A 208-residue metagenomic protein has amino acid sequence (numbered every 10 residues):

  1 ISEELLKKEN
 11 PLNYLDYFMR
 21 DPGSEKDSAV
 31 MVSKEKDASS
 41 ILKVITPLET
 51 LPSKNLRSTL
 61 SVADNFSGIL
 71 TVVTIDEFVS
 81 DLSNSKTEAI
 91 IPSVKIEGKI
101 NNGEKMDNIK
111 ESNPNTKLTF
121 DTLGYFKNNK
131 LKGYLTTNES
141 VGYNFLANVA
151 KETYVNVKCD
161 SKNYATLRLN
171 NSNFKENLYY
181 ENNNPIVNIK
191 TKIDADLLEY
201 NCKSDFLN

Functional and structural regions predicted by a protein language model:
S2-N208: A glycine-rich, acidic short-motif signal
